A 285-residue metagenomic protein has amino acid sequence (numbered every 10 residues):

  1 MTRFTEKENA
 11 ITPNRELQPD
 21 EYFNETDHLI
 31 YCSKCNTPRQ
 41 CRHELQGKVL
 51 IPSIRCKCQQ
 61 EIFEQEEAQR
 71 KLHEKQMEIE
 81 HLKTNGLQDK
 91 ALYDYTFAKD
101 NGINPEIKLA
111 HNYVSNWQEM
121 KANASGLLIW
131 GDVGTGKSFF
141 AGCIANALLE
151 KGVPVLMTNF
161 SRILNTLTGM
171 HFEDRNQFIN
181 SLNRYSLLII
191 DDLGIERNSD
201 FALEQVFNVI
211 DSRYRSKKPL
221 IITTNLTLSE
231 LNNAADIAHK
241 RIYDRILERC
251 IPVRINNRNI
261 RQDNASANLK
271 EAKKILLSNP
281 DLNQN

Functional and structural regions predicted by a protein language model:
M1-N101, A265-N285: A short, basic N-terminal segment
L87-A91, T96-L127: Pre-Walker A (pre-P-loop) alpha-helix and adjacent loop at the N terminus of AAA/AAA+ ATPase modules, a conserved
P105-V114, A124, A145-Y185, R197-E204: Short glycine-rich substrate-engagement loop in P-loop NTPases that contacts/grips substrate
K121-A141: Walker A/P-loop nucleotide-binding motif
L127, L156, I189, I221 (+1 more regions): Hydrophobic/aromatic beta-strand patches that form the interior of the parallel beta-sheet core in alpha/beta enzyme
V153-P154, R184-L187, S216-I222: Loop/turn-to-beta-strand initiation segments
N165-L167, E196-N285: Replace "adjacent to P-loop NTPase cores in ATP/GTP-dependent enzymes" with "adjacent to NTP-binding cores
D192-L193: Walker B catalytic acidic pair
